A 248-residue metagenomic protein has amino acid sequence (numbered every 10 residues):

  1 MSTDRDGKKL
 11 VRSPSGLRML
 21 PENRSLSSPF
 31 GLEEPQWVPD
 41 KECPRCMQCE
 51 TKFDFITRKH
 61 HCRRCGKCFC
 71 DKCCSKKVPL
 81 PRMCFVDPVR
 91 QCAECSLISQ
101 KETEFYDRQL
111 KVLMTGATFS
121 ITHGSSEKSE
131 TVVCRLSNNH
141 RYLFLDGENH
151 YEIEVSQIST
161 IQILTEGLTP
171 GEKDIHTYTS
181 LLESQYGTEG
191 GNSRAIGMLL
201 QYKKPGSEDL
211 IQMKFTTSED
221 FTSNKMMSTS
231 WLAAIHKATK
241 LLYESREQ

Functional and structural regions predicted by a protein language model:
M1-Q48, A93-Q248: Cys/His-rich zinc-coordinating "finger" modules and their low-complexity flanking regions in eukaryotic trafficking
E33-E42, T51-I56, C62-R64, M83-V86: Short, flexible, mixed-charge glycine/proline-rich loop motifs that serve as phosphate/nucleic-acid-contacting
C46-C49, C62-C65, C70, C92-C95: Short cysteine-rich clusters marking metal-coordination/redox-active sites
E50-F53, K77, H123: Short, well-ordered turn and helix-capping elements at secondary-structure junctions
I56-T57, M226: Residues that form or flank phosphate/diphosphate-binding pockets in enzymes that use nucleotide phosphates
R64-M83: Cys/His-coordinated zinc-finger cores
